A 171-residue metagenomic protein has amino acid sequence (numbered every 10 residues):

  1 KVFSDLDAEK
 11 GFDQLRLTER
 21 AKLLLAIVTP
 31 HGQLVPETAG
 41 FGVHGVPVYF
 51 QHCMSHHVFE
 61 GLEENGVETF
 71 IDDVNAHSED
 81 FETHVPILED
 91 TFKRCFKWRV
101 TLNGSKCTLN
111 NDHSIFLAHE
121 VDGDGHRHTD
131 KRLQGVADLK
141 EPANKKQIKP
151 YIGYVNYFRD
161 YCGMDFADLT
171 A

Functional and structural regions predicted by a protein language model:
K1-A171: Retroelement reverse transcriptase polymerase core
